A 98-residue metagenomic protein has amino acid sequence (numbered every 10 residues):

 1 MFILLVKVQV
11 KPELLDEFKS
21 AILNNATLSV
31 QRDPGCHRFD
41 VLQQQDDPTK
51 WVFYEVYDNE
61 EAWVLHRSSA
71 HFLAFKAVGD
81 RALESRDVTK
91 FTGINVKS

Functional and structural regions predicted by a protein language model:
F2-V8: Active-site-flanking beta-strand signature of metal-NTP-handling nucleotidyl enzymes and homologous cyclase-like
L14-F18: Short, conserved charged micro-motifs
N24-C36, V56-T89: An amphipathic, aromatic/His-enriched active-site/gating alpha helix that lines ligand/cofactor pockets
T27-W51: Short, glycine- and small/hydrophobic-rich beta-strand elements in well-ordered beta-sheets
D40-T49, F75-S98: Glycine-rich beta-strand-turn "strand-cap" elements at beta-sheet edges
